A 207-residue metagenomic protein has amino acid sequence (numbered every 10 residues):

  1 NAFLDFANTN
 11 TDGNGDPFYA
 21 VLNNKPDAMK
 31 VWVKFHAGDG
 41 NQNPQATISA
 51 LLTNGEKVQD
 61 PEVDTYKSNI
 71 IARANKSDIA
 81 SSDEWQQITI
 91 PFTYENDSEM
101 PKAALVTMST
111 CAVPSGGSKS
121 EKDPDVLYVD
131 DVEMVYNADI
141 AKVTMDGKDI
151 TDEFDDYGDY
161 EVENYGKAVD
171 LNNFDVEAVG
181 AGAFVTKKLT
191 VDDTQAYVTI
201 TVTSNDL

Functional and structural regions predicted by a protein language model:
N1-K25: Surface-exposed, low-complexity/disordered Ser/Thr/Gly/Pro/Asn-rich loops and linkers
D16-V21, A72-S81, K188-L189: Beta-strand-rich interaction surfaces with strong enrichment in secreted/lumenal proteins
V21-K30, N41-Q45, M100-P101, L171: Extended extracellular/luminal ectodomain segments enriched in beta-structured repeat modules
A28-K34, S49-L51, Q87-T93, L105-S109 (+2 more regions): Residues within well-ordered beta-strands of beta-sheet-rich folds
F35-P44, E56-Q59: Extended, low-complexity, turn-rich repeat/linker tracts enriched in Gly/Pro/Ser/Thr and Asp/Glu that occur
K57-K102, K122: Extracellular carbohydrate recognition and processing domains and analogous Trp-centered ligand-binding platforms
S82-E84, M100, C111-N137: Extracellular carbohydrate recognition
N137-L207: Beta-rich interaction/scaffold domains
